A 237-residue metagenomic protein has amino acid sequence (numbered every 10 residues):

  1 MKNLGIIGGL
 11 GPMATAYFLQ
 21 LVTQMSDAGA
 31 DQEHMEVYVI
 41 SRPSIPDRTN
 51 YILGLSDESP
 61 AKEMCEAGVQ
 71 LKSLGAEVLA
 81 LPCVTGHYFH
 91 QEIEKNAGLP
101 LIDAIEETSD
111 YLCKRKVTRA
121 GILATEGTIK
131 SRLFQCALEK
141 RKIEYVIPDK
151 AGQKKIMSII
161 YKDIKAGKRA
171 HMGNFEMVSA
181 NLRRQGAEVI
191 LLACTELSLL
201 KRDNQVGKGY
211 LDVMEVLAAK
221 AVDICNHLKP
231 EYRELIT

Functional and structural regions predicted by a protein language model:
M1-T237: Non-catalytic structural scaffold of enzyme domains
